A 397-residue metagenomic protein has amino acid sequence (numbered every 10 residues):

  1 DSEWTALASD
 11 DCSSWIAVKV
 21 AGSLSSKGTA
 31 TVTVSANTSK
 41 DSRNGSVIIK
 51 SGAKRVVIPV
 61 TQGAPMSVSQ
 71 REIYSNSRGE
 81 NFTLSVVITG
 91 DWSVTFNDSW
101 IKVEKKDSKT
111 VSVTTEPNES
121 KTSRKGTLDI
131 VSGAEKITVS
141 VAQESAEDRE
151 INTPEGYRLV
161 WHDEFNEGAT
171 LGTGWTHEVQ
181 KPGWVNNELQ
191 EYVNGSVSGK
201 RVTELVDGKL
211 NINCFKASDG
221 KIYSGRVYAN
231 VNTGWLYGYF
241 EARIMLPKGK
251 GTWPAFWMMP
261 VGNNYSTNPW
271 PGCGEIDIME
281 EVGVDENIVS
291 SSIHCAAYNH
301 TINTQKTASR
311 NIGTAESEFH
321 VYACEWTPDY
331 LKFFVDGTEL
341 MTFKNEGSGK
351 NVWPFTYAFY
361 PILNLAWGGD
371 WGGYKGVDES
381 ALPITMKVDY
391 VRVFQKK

Functional and structural regions predicted by a protein language model:
S2-T31, I88-S112: Surface-exposed binding patches on compact interaction domains or structured appendages
A17, P65-R71: Proline-enriched interdomain boundary motifs that mark the N-terminal boundary and often initiate the first structured
S35-D41, E116-K121: Short, surface-exposed loop/turn segments at beta-strand-coil junctions that are enriched for proline with nearby
D41-G52, T122-G133: A short beta-strand micro-motif common to beta-rich folds, especially ectodomain repeats
I58-A64, V139-S145: Interdomain boundary/hinge segments at the C-termini of tandem beta-sandwich modules
I73-G79: Short, solvent-exposed loop/linker segments at the N-terminal edge of repeated beta-sheet extracellular domains
E147-K397: GH16 jelly-roll
